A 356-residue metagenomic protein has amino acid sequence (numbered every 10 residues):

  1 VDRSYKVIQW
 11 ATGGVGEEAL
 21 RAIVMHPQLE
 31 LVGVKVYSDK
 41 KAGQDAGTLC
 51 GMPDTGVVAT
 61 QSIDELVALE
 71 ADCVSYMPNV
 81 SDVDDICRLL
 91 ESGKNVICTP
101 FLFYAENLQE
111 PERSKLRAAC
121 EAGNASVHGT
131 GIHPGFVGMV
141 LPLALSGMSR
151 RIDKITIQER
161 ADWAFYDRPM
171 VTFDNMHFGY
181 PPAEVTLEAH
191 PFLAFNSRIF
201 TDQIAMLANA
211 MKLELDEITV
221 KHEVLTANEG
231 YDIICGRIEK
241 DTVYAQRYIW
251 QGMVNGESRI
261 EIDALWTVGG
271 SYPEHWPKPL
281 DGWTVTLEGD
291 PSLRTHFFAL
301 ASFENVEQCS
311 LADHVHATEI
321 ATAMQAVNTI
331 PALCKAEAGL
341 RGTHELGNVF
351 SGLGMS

Functional and structural regions predicted by a protein language model:
V1-S92, K212: N-terminal glycine-/serine-/threonine-rich beta1-alpha1-beta2 phosphate-ribose binding loop of Rossmann-like
K6, W10, S146-H275, P279-W283 (+1 more regions): Active-site-lining helix/loop region of Rossmann-like oxidoreductase modules
W10, G14, E18, Q61 (+7 more regions): Conserved active-site and cofactor/substrate-binding residues in soluble primary-metabolism enzymes
N95-I97: A short hydrophobic/small-residue beta-strand
T99-F101, G131: Short beta->alpha connector loops at strand-helix junctions that form conserved, small/polar/Pro-enriched
F101-A125: Rossmann-fold NAD(P)-binding glycine/threonine-rich loop
F136-M148: Alpha-helical support elements that line or immediately flank enzyme active sites and cofactor-binding pockets
I234-S356: C-terminal active-site/capping subdomain that shapes the small-molecule cofactor and substrate pocket of enzyme
